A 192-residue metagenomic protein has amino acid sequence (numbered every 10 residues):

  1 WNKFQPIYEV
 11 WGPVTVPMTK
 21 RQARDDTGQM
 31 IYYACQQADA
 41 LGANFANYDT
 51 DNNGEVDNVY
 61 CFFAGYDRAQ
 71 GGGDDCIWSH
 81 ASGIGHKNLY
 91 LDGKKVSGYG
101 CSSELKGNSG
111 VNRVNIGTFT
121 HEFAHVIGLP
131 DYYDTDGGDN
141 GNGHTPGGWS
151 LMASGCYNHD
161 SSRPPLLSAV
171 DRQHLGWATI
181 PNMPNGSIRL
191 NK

Functional and structural regions predicted by a protein language model:
W1-K94: Active-site-proximal segments of metallohydrolase catalytic domains
N58-Y60, A64-K192: Extracellular hydrolytic enzyme modules, especially secreted metalloproteases of the metzincin/thermolysin-like class
